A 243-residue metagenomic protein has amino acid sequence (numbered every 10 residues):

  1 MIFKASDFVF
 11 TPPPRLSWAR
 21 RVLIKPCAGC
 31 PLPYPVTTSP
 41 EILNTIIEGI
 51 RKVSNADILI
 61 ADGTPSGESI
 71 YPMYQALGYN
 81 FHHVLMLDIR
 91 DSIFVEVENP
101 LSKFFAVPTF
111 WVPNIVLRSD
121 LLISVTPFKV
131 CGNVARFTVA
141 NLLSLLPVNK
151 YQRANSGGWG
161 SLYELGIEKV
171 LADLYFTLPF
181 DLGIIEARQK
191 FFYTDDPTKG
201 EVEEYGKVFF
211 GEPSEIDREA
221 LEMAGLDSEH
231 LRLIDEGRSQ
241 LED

Functional and structural regions predicted by a protein language model:
M1-D243: N-terminal and secondary-structure boundary signal
